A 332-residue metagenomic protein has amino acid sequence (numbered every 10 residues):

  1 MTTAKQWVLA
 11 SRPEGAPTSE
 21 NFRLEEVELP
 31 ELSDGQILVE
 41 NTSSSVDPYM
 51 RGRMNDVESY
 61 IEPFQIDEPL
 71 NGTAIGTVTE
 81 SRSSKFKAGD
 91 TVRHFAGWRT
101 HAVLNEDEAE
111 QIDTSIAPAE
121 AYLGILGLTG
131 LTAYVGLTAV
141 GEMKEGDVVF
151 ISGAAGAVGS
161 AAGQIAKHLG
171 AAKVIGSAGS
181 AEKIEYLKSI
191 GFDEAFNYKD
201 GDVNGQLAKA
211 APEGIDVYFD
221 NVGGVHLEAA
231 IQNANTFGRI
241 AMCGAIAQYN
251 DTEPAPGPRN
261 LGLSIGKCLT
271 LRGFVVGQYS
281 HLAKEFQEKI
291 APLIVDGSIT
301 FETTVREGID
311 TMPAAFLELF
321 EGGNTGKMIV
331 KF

Functional and structural regions predicted by a protein language model:
M1-T2, G277-F332: C-terminal hydrophobic helical "lid"/dimerization subdomain of Rossmann-like NAD(P)H-dependent oxidoreductases
E28-V46, M54-W98: Glycine-rich beta-strand-centered segment in the early N-terminal region that forms part of a ligand/cofactor-binding
K85-F86, M143, A234: Short, well-ordered loop/turn sites that connect or cap secondary structure elements
A96-E108, L282: A structural motif shared across PLP-dependent enzymes of the aminotransferase-like
I116-A119, E142-V148, P212-I215: Short helix-loop-beta connector
L123-G201: Mid-domain Rossmann-like dinucleotide-binding core that forms the NAD(H)/NADP(H) cofactor-binding site
L187, V225-I299: Glycine-rich phosphate-binding loop and adjacent beta-alpha segment of Rossmann(oid) nucleotide-cofactor-binding
D202-E213: Short amphipathic alpha-helix with an adjacent loop that forms part of the alpha/beta core around
